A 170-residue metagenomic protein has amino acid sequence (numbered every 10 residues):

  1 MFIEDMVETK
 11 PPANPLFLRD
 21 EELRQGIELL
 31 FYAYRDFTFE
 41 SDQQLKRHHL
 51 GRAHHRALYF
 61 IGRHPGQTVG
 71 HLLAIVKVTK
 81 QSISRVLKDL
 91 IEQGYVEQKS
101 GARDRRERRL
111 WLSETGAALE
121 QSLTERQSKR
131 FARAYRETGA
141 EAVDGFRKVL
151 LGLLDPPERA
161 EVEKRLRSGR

Functional and structural regions predicted by a protein language model:
M1-H48, K164, R170: N-terminal leader segment of winged-helix/HTH proteins
T9-P12, T38, K88-L151: Charged, amphipathic alpha-helical coiled-coil/dimerization segments
L16-D20, F131-E141, E161-G169: Hydrophobic/aromatic-rich alpha-helical bundle segments in the mid-to-C-terminal region
F31, Y59-F60, Q121, R147: A cross-family signal for key residues in well-ordered alpha-helices that form functional helical elements
R35, F39-S82, Q93, R167: N-terminal helix-turn-helix DNA-binding core of bacterial DNA-binding proteins
R85: DNA-binding alpha-helical recognition surfaces that contact promoter or target DNA
D144-R170: Exposed, interaction-prone assembly regions rather than primary DNA-binding/catalytic cores
